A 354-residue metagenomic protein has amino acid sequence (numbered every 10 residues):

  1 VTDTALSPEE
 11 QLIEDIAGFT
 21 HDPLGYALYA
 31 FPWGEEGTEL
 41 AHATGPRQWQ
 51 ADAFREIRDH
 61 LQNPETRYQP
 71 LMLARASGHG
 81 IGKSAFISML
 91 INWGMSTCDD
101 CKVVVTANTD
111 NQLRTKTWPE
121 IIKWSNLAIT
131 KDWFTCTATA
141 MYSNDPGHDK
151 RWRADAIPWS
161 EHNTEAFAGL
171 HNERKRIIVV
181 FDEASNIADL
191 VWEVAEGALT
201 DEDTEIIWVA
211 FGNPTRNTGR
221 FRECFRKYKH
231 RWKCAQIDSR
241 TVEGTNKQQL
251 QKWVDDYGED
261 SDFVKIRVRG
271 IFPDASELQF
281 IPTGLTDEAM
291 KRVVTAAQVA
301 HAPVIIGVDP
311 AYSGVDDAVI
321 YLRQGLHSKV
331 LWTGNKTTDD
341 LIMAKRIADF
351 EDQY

Functional and structural regions predicted by a protein language model:
T2-V308, I320-S328, T333, K345-Y354: Phosphate/NTP-binding elements of NTP-utilizing enzymes
Y312: Primarily the active-site beta-strand->alpha-helix module of PP2C/PPM metal-dependent phosphatases, and frequently
W332-D340: Short beta->alpha junction loops
